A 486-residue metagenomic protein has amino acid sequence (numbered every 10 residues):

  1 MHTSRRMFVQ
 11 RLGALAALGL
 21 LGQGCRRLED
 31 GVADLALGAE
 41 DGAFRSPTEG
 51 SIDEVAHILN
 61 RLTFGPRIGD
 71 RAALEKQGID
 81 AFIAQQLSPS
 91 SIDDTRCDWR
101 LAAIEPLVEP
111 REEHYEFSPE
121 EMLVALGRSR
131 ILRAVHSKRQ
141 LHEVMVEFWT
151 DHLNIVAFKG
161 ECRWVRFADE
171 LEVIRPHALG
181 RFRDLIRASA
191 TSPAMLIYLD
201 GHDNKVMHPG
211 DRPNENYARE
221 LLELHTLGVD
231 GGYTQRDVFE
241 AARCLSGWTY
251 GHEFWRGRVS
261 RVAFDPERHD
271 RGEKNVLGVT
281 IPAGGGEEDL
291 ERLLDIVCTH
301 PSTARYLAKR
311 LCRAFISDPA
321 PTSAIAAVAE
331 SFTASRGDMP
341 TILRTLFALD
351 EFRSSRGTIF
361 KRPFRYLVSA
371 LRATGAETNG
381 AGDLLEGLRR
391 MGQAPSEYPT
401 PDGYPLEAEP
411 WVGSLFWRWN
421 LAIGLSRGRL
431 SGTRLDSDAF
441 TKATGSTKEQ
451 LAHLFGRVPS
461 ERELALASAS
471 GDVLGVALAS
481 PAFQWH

Functional and structural regions predicted by a protein language model:
M1-M7: Secretory targeting signals
M7-L28: N-terminal export signals
V9, C162-A376: Active-site substrate-binding loop specific to GH73 endo-beta-N-acetylglucosaminidase modules in bacterial autolysins
L12, E75-G78, S189, L346-F347 (+1 more regions): A general structural motif at alpha-helix termini
A33-G42, S46-I68, H300, A304-S335 (+2 more regions): Flexible, low-complexity segments enriched for small/polar residues
L62, L74, Q86-L87, L221 (+2 more regions): A generic structural signal for nonpolar/aromatic side chains embedded in well-ordered alpha-helices
I68-F167, V173: N-terminal accessory alpha/beta regions
V124-R128, R187-S192, T345, S470-G471 (+1 more regions): Solvent-exposed, amphipathic alpha-helical "stalk/arm" or coiled-coil-like segments used as scaffolds
